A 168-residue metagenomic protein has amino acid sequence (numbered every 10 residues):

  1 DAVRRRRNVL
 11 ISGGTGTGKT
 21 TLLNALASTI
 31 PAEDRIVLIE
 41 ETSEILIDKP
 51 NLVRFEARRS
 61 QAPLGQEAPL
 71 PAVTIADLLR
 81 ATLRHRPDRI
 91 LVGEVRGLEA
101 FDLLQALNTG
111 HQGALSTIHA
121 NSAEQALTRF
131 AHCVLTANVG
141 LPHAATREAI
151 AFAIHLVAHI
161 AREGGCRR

Functional and structural regions predicted by a protein language model:
D1, A72-A76, A100: Short, well-ordered alpha-helical scaffold segments within catalytic/effector domains
A2-R6: Phosphate-binding P-loop
I11: Hydrophobic anchor at the beta1->P-loop junction of P-loop NTPases
G16: Walker A (P-loop) phosphate-binding loop of P-loop NTPases
K19: Conserved lysine of the Walker
N24, S28-L79, A126-F130: P-loop NTPase switch/communication element
E40, I47, T82-H155, H159-R162: Conserved P-loop NTPase nucleotide-binding/switch module
G165-R168: Short, intrinsically disordered, charge-balanced linker/junction segments flanking boundaries in proteins
